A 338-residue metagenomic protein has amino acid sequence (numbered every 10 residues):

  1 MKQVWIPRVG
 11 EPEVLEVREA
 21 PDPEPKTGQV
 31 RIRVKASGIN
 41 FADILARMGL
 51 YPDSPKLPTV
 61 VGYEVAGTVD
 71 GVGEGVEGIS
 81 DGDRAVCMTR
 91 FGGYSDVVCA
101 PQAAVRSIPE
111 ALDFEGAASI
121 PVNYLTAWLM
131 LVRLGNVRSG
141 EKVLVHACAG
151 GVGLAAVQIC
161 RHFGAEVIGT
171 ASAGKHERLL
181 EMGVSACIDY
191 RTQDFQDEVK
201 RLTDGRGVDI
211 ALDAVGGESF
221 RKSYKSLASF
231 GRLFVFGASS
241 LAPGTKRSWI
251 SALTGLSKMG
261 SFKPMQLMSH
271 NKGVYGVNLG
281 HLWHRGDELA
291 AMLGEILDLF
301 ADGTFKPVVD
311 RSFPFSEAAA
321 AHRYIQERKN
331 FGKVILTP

Functional and structural regions predicted by a protein language model:
P21-G38, L50-G92, C99: Glycine-rich beta-strand-centered segment in the early N-terminal region that forms part of a ligand/cofactor-binding
R33, L45, K56, G78 (+3 more regions): NAD(P)H dinucleotide-binding glycine-rich loop of Rossmann-like/cofactor-binding domains, especially the beta1-alpha1
R84, K142, E166, G231-R232 (+1 more regions): Short glycine-centered segments of the SAM/dcSAM-binding site in methyltransferase folds
I120, Y124-Q193, D197-E198, I210: Mid-domain Rossmann-like dinucleotide-binding core that forms the NAD(H)/NADP(H) cofactor-binding site
V137, T203, L227-A228: A generic alpha-to-beta junction signature in SAM-dependent methyltransferases
L202-I210: A glycine-rich helix->loop->beta "capping" turn within Rossmann-like NAD(P)(H)-dependent oxidoreductase domains
E218-D302: Glycine-rich phosphate-binding loop and adjacent beta-alpha segment of Rossmann(oid) nucleotide-cofactor-binding
W283-P338: C-terminal hydrophobic helical "lid"/dimerization subdomain of Rossmann-like NAD(P)H-dependent oxidoreductases
